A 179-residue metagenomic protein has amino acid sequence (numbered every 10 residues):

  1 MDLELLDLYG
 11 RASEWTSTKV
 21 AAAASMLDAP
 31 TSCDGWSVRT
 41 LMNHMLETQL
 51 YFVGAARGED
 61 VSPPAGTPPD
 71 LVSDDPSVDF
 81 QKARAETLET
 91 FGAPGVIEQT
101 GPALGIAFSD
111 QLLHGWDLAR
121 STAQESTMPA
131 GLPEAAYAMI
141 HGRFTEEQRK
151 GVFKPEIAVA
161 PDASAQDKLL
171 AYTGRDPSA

Functional and structural regions predicted by a protein language model:
M1-W15, A22-D34, Y51-A179: Structured surface interface patches that mediate subunit assembly and partner/cofactor docking
L41: Extended, alpha-helix-rich binding/interface surfaces that flank or overlap catalytic cores and mediate recognition
M45: Short, conserved "active-site rim" segments that organize catalytic pockets and cofactor/ligand binding
